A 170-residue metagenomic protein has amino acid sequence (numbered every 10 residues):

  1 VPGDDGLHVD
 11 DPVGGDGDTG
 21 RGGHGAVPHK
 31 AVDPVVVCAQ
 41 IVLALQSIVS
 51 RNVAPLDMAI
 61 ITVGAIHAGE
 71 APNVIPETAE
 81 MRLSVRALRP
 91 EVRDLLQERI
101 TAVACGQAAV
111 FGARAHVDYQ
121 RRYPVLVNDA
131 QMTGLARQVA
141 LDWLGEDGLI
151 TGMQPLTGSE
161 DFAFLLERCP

Functional and structural regions predicted by a protein language model:
V1-S47: Fold-level recognition of mixed alpha/beta catalytic cores in primary-metabolism enzymes, strongest
V36-P170: Metal-dependent amide/peptide-bond hydrolase catalytic core, centered on the "pita-bread" metallohydrolase fold
